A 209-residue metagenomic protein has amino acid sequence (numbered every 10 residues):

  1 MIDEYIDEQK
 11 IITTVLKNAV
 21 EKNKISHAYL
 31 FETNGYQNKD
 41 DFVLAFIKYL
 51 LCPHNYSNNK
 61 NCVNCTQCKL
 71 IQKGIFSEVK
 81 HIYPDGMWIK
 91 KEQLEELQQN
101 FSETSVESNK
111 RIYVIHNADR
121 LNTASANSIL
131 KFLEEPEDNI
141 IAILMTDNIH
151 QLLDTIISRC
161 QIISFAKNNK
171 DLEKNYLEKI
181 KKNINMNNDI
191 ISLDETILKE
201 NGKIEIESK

Functional and structural regions predicted by a protein language model:
M1-A124, N185: Clamp-loader machinery-focused feature within the broader ASCE/P-loop NTPase space
M1-Y49, Q67-L70, D138-I141, T146-K209: Charged, glycine-rich active-site and insertion segments that engage polyanionic ligands
Q99, K131, S158: Conserved adenine-binding aromatic site and its adjacent loop/helix in ATP-hydrolyzing domains
S102, N127-L144: Conserved catalytic/switch belt of AAA+ P-loop NTPases
E103-E107, T123, E135-D138, D154 (+1 more regions): Alpha-helix capping at helix-to-loop junctions
H116-N122, N127-E134, I149-H150: Catalytic acidic motif of RecA-like/P-loop NTPases
